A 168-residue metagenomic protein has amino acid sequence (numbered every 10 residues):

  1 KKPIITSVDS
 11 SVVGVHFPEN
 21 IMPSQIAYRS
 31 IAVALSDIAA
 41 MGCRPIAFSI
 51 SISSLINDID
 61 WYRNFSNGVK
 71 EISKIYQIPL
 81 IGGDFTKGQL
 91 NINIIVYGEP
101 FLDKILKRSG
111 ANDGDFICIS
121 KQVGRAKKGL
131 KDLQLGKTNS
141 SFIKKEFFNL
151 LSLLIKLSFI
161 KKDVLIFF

Functional and structural regions predicted by a protein language model:
K1-F168: Helix-biased detector of long, well-ordered alpha-helical tracts
